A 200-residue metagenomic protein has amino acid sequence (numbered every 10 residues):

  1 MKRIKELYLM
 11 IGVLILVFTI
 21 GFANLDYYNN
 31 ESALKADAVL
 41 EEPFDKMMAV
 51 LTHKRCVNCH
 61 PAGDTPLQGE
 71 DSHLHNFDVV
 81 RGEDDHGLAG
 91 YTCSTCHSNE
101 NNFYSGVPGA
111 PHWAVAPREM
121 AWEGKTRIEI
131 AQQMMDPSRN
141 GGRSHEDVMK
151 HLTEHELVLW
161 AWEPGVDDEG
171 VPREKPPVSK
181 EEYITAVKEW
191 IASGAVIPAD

Functional and structural regions predicted by a protein language model:
M1-M48, Q68, V79-D84, F103-D200: N-terminal export/targeting leaders of redox proteins
P43, T52-R55: Short N-terminal amphipathic alpha-helix/helix-capping patch enriched in small hydrophobics with frequent Ser/Thr
V50, G87-G90: Processing junctions and N-termini across compartments
K54-G63, G90-N101, V187: The canonical Cys-X-X-Cys-His
C56-H86: N-terminal, post-signal-peptide region of Sec/Tat-exported proteins
